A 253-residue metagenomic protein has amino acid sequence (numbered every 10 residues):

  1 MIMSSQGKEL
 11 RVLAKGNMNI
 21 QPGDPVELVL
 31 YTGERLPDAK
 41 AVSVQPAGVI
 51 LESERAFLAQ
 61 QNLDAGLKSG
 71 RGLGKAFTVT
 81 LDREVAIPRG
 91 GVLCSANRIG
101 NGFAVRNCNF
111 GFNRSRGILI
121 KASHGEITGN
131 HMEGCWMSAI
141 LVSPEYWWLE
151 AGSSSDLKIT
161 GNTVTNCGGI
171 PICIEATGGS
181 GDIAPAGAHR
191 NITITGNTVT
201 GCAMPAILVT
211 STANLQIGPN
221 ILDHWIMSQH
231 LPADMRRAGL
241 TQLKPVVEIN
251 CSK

Functional and structural regions predicted by a protein language model:
M1-K253: Extracellular parallel beta-helix/beta-solenoid repeat domains
